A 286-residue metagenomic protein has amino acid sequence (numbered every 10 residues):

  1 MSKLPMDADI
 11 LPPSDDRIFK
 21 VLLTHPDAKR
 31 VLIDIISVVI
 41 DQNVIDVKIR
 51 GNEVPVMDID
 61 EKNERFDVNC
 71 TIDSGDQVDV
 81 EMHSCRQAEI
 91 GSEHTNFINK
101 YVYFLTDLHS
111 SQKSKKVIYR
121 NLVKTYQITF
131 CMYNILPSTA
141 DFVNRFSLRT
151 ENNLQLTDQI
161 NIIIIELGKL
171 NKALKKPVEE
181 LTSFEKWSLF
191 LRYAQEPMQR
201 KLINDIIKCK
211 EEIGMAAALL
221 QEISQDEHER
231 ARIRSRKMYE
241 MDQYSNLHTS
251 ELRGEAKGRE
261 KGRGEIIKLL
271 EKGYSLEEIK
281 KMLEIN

Functional and structural regions predicted by a protein language model:
M1-N286: Elongated, amphipathic alpha-helical interaction scaffolds
